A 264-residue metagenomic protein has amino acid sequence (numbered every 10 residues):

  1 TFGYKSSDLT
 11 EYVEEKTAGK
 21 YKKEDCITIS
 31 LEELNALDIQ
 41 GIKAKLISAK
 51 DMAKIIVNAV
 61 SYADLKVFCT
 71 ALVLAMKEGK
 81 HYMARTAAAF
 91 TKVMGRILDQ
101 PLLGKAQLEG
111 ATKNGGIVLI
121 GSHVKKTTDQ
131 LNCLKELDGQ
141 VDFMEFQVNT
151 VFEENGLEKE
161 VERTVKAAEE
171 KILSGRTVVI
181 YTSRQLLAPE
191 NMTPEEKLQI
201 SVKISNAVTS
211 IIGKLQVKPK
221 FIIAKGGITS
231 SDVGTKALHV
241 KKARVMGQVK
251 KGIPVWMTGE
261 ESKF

Functional and structural regions predicted by a protein language model:
T1-L65: Cap/lid and interdomain-hinge subdomains that line or gate substrate/regulatory clefts in soluble alpha/beta enzymes
T1-S7, K218-P219, A224-F264: Active-site histidine-anchored catalytic micro-motif
Y4-S7, E11-K22, I47, D51 (+7 more regions): Generic secondary-structure signature for well-ordered alpha-helical cores
Y21-S30, I56-A59, Y82-A87, M144-F146 (+3 more regions): General beta-strand structural signal in soluble alpha/beta enzymes
M52-I56, H81-M83, G115-I117, G175-V179 (+1 more regions): Residue-level preference for the first positions of well-ordered beta-strands
T86-K113, M246-F264: Short, flexible loop segments at boundaries between secondary-structure elements
Q107-N206: A glycine- and small/hydrophobic-rich beta-loop-beta segment that serves as a flexible "lid/hinge" or phosphate-binding
